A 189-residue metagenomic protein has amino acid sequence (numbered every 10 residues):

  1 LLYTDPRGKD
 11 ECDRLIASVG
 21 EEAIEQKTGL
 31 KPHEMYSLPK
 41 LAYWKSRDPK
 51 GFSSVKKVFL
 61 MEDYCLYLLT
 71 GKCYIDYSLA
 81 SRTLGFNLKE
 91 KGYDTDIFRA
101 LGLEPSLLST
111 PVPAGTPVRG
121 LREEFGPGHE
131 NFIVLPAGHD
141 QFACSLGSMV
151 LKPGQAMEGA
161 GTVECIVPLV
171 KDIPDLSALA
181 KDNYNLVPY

Functional and structural regions predicted by a protein language model:
L1, A23-Q141: Gly/Ser/Thr-rich active-site cleft segment
L1-S18, K50, K72, P168-Y189: Glycine/Thr-rich phosphate-binding loops that ligate phosphate moieties of nucleotide and other phosphorylated ligands
E11-R14, G85-N87, L121, V167: Short, charged, surface-exposed secondary-structure boundary motifs
C12-I16, A42-K45, L146-G147: Short, well-ordered alpha-helical packing segments
G128, F132-A137, Q141-Y189: Catalytic phosphate/nucleotide-handling subdomain of diverse soluble enzymes
